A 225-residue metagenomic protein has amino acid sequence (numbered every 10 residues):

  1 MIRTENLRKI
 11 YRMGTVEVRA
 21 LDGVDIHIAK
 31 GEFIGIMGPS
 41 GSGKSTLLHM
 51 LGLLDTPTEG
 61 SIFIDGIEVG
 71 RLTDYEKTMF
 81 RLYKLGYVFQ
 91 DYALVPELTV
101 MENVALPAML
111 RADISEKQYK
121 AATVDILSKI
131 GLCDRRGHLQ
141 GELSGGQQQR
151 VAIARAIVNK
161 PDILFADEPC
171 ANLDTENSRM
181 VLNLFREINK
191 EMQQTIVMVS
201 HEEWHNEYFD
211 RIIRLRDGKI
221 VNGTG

Functional and structural regions predicted by a protein language model:
I2-V24, I28-Y208, I212: ABC family nucleotide-binding domain
I212-G225: H-loop (His-switch) and adjacent beta-strand-loop-beta switch element of ABC-type ATPase nucleotide-binding domains
